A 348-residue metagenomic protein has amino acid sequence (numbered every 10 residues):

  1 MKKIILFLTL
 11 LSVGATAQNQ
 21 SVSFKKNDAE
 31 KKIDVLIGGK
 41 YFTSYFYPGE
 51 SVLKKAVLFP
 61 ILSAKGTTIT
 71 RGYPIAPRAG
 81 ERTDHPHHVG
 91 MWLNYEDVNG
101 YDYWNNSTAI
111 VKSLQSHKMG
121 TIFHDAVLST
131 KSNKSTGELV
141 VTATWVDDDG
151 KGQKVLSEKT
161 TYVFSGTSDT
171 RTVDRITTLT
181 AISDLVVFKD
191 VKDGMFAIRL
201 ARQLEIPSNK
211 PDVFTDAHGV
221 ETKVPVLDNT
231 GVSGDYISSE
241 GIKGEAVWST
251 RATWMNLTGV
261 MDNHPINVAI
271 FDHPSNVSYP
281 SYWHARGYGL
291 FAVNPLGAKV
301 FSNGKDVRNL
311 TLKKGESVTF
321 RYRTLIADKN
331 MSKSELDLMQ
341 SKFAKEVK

Functional and structural regions predicted by a protein language model:
M1-Q20: Bacterial Sec-dependent N-terminal signal peptides
Q18-P86, I176, V191, K329-M331 (+1 more regions): Beta-strand-rich N-terminal accessory domains
D28, V52-I110, A217-R251: Extracellular/lumen-exposed scaffold segments
Y45-E50, A56-P60, T167-T215, V226: Acidic (Asp/Glu-rich), glycine- and aromatic
H85-D169: Extended, loop-rich substrate-binding clefts of extracytoplasmic carbohydrate-active enzymes
A143-D149, Y162-G166, L179-S183, L200-L204 (+1 more regions): Beta-strand elements of well-folded, non-transmembrane domains
V191-V277: Active-site/ligand-binding surface loops and adjacent short beta/alpha elements that line catalytic pockets across
V268-K348: Beta-strand-rich recognition/accessory modules
